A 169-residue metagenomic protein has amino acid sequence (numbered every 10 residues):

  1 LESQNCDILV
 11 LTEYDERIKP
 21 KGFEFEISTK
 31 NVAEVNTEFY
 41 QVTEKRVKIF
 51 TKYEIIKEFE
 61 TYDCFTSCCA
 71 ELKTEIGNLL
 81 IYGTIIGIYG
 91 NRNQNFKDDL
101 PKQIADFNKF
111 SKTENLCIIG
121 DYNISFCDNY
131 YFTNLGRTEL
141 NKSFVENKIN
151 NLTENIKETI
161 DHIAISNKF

Functional and structural regions predicted by a protein language model:
Q4, S67-E75, K102-E114: Short amphipathic alpha-helices and their capping/turn segments at secondary-structure boundaries
C6-L9: Proline-aspartate-enriched helix->loop->beta-strand connector
L11-E13, D63-F65, T84, G120 (+2 more regions): Short His-Asn-centered micro-motif
L11-E16, E71, R137-L140, N150-N151: Intrinsically disordered, low-complexity boundary segments flanking structured domains
Y14-L79, G83-I86: Structured beta-strand-rich core segments of catalytic domains in phosphoester-bond hydrolases
E24-T29, K97-K168: Metal-dependent phosphoesterases centered on the DNase I-like endonuclease/exonuclease/phosphatase
E60, T84-P101, F126-N129: Surface-exposed cleft-lining segments at the edges of enzyme active sites
